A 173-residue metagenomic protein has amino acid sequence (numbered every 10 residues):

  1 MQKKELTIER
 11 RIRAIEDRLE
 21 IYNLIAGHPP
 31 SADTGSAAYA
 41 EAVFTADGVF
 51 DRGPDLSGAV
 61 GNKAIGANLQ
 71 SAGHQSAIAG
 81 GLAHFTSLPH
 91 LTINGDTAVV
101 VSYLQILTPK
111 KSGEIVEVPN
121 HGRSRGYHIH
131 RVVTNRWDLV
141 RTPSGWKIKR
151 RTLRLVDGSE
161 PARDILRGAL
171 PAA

Functional and structural regions predicted by a protein language model:
M1-P30, T34, A38, A42: Short, low-complexity N-terminal intrinsically disordered segments enriched in polar/charged residues
E20, G81-A83, H130-R131: Short, glycine/acidic-rich beta->alpha junctions
I25, T86-L88, V132-R136: Extracellular structured ligand-interaction cores
A37-K110: A solvent-exposed, acidic/Ser-Thr-rich amphipathic alpha-helical stretch
Q75-A79, P119-Y127: Short, P/G- and charge-enriched loop/turn segments at secondary-structure junctions
T97-V101, G122-D164: Short beta-strand edge/turn micro-motifs at domain boundaries
S112-S124, L166: Short, surface-exposed loop/helix-turn segments at secondary-structure junctions that function as lids/hinges flanking
P161-A173: Acidic/histidine-enriched, glycine/proline-rich intrinsically disordered or flexible terminal extensions
